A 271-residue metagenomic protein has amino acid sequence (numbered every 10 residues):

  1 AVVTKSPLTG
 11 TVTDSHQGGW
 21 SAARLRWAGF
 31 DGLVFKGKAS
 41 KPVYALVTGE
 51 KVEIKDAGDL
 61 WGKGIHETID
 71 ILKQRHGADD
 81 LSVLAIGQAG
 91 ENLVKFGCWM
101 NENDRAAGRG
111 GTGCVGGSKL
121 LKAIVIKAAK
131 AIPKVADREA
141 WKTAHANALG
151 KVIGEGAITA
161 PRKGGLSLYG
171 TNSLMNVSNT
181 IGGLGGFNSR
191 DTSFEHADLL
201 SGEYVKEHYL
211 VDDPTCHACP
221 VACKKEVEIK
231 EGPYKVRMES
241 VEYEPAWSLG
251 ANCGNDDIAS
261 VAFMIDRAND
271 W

Functional and structural regions predicted by a protein language model:
A1-H16, W20-W271: Intrinsically disordered, low-complexity segments enriched in small residues
